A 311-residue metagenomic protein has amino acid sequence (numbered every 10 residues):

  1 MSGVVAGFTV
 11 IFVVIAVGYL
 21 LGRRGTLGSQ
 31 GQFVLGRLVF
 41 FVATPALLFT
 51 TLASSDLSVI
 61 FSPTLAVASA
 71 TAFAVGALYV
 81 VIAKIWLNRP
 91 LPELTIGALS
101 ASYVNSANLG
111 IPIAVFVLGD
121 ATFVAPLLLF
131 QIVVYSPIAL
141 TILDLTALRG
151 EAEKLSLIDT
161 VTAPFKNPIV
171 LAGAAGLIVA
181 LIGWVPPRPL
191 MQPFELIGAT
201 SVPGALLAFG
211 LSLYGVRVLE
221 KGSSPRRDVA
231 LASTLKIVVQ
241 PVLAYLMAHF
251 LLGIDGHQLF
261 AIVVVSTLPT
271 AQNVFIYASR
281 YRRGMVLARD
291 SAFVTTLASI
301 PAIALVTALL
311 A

Functional and structural regions predicted by a protein language model:
M1-A311: Alpha-helical transmembrane segments of multi-pass small-molecule/ion transporters
